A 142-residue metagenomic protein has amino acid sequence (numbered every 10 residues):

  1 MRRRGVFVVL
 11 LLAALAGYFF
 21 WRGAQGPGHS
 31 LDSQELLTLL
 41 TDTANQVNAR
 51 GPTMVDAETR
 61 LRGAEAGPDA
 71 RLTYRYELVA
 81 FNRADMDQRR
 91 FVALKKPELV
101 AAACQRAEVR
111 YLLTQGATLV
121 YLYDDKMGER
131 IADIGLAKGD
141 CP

Functional and structural regions predicted by a protein language model:
R2-R3, R22, A44-A49, M86-D87 (+3 more regions): Compositionally biased, non-globular sequence tracts
G5, G17, H29, R75 (+1 more regions): Terminal targeting/leader modules
G5-G23: Hydrophobic membrane-insertion alpha-helices, especially the h-region of bacterial N-terminal signal peptides
A24-D69: N-proximal, solvent-exposed amphipathic alpha-helical segments enriched in charged/polar residues
L31-L39, V79-D85, L94: A broad, low-specificity signal for short, low-complexity segments enriched in glycine/proline and polar/charged
T43-A44, M54-E58, V100-Q105, T114-A117: Short amphipathic alpha-helical surface micro-motifs
A57-A66, R71-R83, V109-P142: Polar/charged, Gly/Pro-rich intrinsically disordered segments
M86-Y111: Short, non-transmembrane amphipathic alpha-helical segments
